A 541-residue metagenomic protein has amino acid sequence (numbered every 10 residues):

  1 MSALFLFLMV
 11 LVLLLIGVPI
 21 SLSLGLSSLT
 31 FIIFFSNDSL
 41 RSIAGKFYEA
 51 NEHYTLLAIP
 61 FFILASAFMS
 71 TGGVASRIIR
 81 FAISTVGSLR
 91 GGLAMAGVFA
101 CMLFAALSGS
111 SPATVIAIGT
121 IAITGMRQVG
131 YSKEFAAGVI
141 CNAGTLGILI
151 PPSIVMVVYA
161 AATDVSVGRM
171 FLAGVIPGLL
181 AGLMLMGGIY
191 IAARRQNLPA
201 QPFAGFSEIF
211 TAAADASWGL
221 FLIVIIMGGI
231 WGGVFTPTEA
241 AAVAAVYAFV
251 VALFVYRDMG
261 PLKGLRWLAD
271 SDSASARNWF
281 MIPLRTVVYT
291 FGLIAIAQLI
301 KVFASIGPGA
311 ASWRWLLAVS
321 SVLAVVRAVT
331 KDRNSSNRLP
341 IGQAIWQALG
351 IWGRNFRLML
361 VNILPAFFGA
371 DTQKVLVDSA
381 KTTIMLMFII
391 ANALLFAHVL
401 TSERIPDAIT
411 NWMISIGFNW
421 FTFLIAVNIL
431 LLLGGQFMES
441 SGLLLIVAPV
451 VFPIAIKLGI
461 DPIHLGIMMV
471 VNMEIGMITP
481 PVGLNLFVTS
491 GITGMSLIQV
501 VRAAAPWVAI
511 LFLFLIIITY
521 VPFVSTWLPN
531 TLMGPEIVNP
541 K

Functional and structural regions predicted by a protein language model:
M1-K541: Alpha-helical transmembrane segments of multi-pass membrane transport proteins
